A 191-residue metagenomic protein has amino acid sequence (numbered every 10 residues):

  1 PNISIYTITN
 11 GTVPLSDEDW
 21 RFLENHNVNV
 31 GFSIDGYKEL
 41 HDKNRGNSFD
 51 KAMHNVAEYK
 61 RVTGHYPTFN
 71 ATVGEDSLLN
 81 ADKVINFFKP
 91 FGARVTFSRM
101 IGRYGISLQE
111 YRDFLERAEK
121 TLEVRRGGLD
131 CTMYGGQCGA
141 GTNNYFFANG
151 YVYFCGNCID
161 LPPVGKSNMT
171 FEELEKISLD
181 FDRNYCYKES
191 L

Functional and structural regions predicted by a protein language model:
P1-R99: Radical SAM/AdoMet-radical enzyme domain recognition
L15, S77, Y104, Y153 (+1 more regions): Flexible loop/turn segments at secondary-structure boundaries
R21, V84-I85, L108-L115, G136-Y145: Short, surface-exposed amphipathic charged segments that create phosphate/polyanion-binding patches used for binding
E24, V84, F114-T132: Hydrophobic, well-ordered secondary-structure segments that either form specific early membrane-associated helices used
I34, F49-A52, A81, S107-L115 (+2 more regions): A structural signal for well-ordered alpha-helical scaffolds and beta->alpha junctions
F69, A93-F97, I106-E123, A148: C-terminal scaffold of the Radical SAM
R94-D113, D130-Q137, P162: Flexible glycine/acidic-rich beta-alpha junction loops that bind and position SAM and/or redox cofactors in anaerobic
E123-L191: Accessory C-terminal segments flanking Radical SAM cores
